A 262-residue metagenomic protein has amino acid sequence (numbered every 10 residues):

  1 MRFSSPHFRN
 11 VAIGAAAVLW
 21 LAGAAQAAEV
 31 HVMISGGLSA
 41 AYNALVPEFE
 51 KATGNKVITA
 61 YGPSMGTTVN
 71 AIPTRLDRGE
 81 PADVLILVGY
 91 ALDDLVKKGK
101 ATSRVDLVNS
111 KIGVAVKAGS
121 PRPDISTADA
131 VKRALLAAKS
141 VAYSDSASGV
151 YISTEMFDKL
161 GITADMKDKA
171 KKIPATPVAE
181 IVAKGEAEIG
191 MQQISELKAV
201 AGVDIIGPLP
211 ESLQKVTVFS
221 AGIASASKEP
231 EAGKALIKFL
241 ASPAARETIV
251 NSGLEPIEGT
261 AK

Functional and structural regions predicted by a protein language model:
M1-I13: Bacterial N-terminal signal peptides that target proteins for export
S4, A15-A17, I34: Terminal low-complexity, poorly structured segments
V11-A22: Bacterial N-terminal signal peptides
G23-A27: Sec/Tat signal peptide C-region and signal peptidase I cleavage site
A28-N70, T74-P81, G89-K97, T102-S110 (+1 more regions): Exported/periplasmic ABC-transporter solute-binding proteins
I86: Phosphate-/polyanion-interacting regions in eukaryotic proteins
